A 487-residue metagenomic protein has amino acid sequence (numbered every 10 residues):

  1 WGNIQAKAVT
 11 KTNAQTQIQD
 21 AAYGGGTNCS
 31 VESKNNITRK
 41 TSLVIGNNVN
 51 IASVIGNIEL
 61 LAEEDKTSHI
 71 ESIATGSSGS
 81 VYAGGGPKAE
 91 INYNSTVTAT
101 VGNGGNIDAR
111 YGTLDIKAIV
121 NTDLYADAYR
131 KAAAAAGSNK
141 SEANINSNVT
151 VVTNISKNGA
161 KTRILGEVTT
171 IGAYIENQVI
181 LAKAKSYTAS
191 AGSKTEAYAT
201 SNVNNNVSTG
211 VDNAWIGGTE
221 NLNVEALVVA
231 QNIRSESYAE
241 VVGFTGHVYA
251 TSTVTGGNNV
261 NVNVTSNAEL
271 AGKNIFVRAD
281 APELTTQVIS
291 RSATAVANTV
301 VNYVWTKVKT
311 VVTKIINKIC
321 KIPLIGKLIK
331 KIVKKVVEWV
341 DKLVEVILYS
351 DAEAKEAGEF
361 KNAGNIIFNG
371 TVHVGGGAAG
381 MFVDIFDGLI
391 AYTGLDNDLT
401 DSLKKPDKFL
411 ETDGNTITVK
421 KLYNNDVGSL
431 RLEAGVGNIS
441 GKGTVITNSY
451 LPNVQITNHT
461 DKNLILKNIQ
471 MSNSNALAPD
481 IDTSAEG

Functional and structural regions predicted by a protein language model:
W1-G487: Low-complexity, glycine- and small/polar-enriched segments
